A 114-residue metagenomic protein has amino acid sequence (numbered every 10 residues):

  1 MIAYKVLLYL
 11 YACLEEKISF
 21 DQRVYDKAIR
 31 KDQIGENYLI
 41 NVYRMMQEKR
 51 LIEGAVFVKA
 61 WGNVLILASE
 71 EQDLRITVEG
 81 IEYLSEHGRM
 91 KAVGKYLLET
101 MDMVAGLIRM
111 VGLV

Functional and structural regions predicted by a protein language model:
M1-C13: Short alpha-helical segments that sit at the start of domains
L10-L14, M46, L84-H87: Generic structural signal for hydrophobic core residues of well-folded globular domains
E16-Q33: Short acidic, hydrophobic short linear motifs in intrinsically disordered regions
I18-S19, A55, A92-G94: Short, solvent-exposed secondary-structure capping/transition elements
D32-K59, E70-E71: Short amphipathic alpha-helical interaction segments
W61-T100: Short, amphipathic alpha-helical interaction segments positioned at domain boundaries
L107-V114: Short acidic DE-rich linear segments
